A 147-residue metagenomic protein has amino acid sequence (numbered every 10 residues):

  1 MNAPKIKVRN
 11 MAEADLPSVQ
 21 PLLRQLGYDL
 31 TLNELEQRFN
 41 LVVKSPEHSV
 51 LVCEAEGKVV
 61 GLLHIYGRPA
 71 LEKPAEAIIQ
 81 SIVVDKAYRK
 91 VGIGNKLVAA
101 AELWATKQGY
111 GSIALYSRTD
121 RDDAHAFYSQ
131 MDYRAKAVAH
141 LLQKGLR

Functional and structural regions predicted by a protein language model:
I6, N10-A75, Q80, K136: Acetyl-CoA-dependent GNAT
A12, D85, R89, R118: Residue-level recognition of the GNAT/N-acetyltransferase active site
V84, K90-L103, Q130: Conserved acetyl-CoA-binding loop-helix of GNAT-fold acetyltransferases
V98, A105-S117: Conserved GNAT acetyl-CoA-binding A-motif
L115-A124, Q143-L146: Conserved beta-strand-loop-alpha-helix junction that forms the acyl-donor binding cleft
S129-V138: Conserved acetyl-CoA-binding loop of GNAT-fold acetyltransferases
